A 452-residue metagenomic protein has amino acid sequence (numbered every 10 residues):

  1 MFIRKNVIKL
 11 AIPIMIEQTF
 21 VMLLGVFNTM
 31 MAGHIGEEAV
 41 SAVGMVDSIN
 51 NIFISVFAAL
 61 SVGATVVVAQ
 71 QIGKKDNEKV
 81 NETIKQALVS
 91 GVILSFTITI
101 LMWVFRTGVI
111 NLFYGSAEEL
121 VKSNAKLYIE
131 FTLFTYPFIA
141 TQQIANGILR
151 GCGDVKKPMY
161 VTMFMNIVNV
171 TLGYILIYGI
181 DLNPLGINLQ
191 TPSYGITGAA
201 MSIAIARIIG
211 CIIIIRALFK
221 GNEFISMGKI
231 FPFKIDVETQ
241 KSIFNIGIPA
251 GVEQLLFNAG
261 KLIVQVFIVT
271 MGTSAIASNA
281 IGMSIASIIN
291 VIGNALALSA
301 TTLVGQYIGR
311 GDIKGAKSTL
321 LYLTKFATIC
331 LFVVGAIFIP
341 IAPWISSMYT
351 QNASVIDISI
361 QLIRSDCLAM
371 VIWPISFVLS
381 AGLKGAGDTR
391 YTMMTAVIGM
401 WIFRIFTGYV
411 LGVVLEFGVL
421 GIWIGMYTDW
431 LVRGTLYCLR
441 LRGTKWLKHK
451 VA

Functional and structural regions predicted by a protein language model:
M1-I14, V68-T135, P184-I248, V304-A369 (+1 more regions): Short alpha-helical transmembrane segments in multi-pass integral membrane proteins
F2-M30, H34-I35, N51-G63, V92-T99 (+5 more regions): N-terminal transmembrane alpha-helices
K9-G25, F131, A206-G210, I214 (+3 more regions): Transmembrane helical elements of multi-pass membrane transporters/channels
I14, Q18, T29-M30, V66 (+15 more regions): Transmembrane alpha-helix boundary and packing residues in multipass membrane permease domains and related
I16, F20, L24, F53 (+16 more regions): Residue-level hotspots within pore-lining transmembrane alpha-helices of multi-pass secondary transporters
L23-S41, I110-E119, I175-G179, P184-Y194 (+4 more regions): Helix-terminus/linker motif at the lipid-water interface of multi-pass membrane proteins
V40-I100, I139-P158, I276-A342, W373-A396: Small-residue-rich hydrophobic transmembrane alpha-helices
S61, F131-R150, P158-N166, A199-I214 (+5 more regions): Short runs within selected transmembrane alpha-helices of multi-pass transporters and secretion channels
